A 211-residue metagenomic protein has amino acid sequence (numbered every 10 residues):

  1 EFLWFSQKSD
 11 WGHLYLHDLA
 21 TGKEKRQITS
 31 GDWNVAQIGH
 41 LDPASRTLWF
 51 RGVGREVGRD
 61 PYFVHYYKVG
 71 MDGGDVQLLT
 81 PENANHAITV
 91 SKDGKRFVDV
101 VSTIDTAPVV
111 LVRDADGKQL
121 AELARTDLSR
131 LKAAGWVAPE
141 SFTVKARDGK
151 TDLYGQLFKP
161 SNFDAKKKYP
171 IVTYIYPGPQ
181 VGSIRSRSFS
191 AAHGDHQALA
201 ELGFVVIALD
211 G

Functional and structural regions predicted by a protein language model:
E1, S6-Q7, H17-A44, V53-G58 (+2 more regions): Multi-bladed beta-propeller domains
F2-W4, L48, F97: Hydrophobic beta-strand positions that form the internal "hydrophobic ladder" of WD40/Gbeta-like beta-propeller blades
Q7-G12, V57-F63, T103-T106: Short, solvent-exposed loop/turn segments at conserved positions within beta-propeller repeat blades
G12, K23, G74, P108 (+1 more regions): Glycine-centered loop/turn positions within well-structured domains that cap or flank conserved ligand/cofactor-binding
H13, Y62-H65, I184-R187: Beta-propeller blade termini and top-face loops
H13-Y15, H65-Y67, V109-L111: A short loop-to-beta-strand structural motif that recurs across blades of beta-propeller domains
S45, N85-G211: Serine-hydrolase catalytic core recognition
Y67-K68, T173: Extended hydrophobic secondary-structure segments that form protein cores and membrane-embedded regions
